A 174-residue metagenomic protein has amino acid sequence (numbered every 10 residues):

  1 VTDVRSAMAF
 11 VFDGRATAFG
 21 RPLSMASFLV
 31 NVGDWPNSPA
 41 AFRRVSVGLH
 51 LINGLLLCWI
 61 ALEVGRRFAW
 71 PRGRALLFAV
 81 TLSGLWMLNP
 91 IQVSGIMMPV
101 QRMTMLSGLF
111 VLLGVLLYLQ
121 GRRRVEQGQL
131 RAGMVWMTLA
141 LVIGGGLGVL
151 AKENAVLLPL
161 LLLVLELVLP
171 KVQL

Functional and structural regions predicted by a protein language model:
V1-L174: Polytopic membrane enzymes that build or remodel cell-surface glycoconjugates and lipids
